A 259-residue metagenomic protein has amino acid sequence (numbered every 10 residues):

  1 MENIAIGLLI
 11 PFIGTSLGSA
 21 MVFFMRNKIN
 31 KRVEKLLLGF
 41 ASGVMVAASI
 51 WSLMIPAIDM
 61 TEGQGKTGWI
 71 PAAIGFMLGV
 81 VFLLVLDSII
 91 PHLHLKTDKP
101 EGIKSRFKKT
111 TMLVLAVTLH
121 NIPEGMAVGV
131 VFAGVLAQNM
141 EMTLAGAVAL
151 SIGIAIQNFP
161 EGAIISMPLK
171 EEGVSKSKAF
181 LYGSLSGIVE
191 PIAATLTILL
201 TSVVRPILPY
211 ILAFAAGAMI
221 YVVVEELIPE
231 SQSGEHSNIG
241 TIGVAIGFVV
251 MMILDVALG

Functional and structural regions predicted by a protein language model:
M1-G259: Intrinsically disordered, metal-sensing/regulatory segments
